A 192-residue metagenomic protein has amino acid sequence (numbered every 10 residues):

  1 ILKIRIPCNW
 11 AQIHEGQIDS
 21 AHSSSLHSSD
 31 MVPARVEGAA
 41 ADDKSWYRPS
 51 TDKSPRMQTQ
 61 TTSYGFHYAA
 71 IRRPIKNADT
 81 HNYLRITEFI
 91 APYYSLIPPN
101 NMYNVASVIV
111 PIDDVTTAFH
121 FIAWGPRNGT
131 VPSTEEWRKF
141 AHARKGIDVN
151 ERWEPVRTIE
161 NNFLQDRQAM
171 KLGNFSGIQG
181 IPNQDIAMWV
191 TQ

Functional and structural regions predicted by a protein language model:
I1-Q192: C-terminal catalytic domain of Rieske-type non-heme iron oxygenases
